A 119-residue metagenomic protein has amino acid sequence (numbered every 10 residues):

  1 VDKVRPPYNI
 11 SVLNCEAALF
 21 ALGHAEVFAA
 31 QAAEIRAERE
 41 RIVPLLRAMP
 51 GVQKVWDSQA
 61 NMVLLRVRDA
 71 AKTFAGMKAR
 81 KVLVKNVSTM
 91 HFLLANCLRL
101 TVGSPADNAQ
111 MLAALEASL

Functional and structural regions predicted by a protein language model:
V1, T73-G76, M111: Hydrophobic side chains in well-ordered alpha-helices
V1-A48, K54-V55: PLP-dependent aminotransferase class I/II
P7, K85-T89: Short beta-strand/turn micro-motifs at beta-sheet edges
A17, M62, L93-L94: Short secondary-structure capping/turn micro-motifs that flank functional sites
E34, L45, G76, A114-A117: Alpha-helical scaffold elements within enzyme catalytic domains, especially in hydrolases
I35-R36, E40, A48-K81, L98 (+1 more regions): Conserved PLP-binding catalytic core of the aspartate aminotransferase-like
A79-R80, T89-L119: PLP-dependent enzyme catalytic core of the Aspartate aminotransferase-like
